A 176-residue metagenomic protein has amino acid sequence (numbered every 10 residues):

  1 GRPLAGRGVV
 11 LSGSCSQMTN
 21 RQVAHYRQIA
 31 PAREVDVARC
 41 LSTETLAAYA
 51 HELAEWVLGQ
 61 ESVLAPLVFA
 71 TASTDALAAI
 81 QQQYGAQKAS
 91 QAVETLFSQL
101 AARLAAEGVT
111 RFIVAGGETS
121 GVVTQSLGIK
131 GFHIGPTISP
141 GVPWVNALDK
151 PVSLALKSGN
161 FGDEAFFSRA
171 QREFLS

Functional and structural regions predicted by a protein language model:
G1-S176: Active-site catalytic microenvironments in core metabolic enzymes, especially phosphate/sugar-handling
